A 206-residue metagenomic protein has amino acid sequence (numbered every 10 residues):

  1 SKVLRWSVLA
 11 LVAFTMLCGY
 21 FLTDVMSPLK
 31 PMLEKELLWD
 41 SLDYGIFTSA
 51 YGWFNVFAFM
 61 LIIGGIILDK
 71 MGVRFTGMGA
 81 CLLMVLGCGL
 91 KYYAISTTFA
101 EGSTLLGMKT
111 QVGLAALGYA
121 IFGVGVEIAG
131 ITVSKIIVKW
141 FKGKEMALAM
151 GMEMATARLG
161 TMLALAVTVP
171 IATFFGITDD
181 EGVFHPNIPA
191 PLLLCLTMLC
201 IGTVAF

Functional and structural regions predicted by a protein language model:
S7-S41: Extracytoplasmic
Y20, D24, G107, G123-I131 (+1 more regions): Small-residue-rich segments within alpha-helical transmembrane domains of MFS-like 12-TM solute carriers
S49-I66: Central cavity-lining transmembrane alpha-helices of secondary-active solute carriers, predominantly the Major
L82-G107: C-terminal ends and interior cores of transmembrane alpha-helices in multi-pass membrane transporters/permeases
V112, G118-A155: Cytoplasmic helix-loop-helix junction between adjacent transmembrane helices in 12-TM secondary transporters
A147-T173: Glycine-rich segments within core transmembrane alpha-helices of 12-TM secondary carriers
P189-F206: Symmetry-related core transmembrane helices of the 12-TM Major Facilitator Superfamily/SLC fold
